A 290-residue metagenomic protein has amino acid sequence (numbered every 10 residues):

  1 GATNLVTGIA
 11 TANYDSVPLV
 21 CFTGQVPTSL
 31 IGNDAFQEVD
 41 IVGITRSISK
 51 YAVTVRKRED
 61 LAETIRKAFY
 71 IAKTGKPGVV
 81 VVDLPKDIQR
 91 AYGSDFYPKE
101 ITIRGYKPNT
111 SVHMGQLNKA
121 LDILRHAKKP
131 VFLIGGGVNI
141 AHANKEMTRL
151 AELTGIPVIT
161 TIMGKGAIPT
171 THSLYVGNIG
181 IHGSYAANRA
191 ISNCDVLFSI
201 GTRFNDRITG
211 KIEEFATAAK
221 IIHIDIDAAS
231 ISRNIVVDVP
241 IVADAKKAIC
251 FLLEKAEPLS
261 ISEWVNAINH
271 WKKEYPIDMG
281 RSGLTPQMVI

Functional and structural regions predicted by a protein language model:
A2, V26-I31, Q89, G164-P169 (+4 more regions): Short gly/pro/ser/thr-enriched loop/turn and capping motifs at secondary-structure boundaries
V6-T7, A12-T23, R46-K99, A120-I123 (+3 more regions): Structural signature of the thiamine diphosphate
G24, K57, L84, G135-G136 (+4 more regions): Cofactor-binding loop segments of dinucleotide-utilizing enzymes, especially the Rossmann-like FAD- and NAD(P)+-binding
V26-S47, T170-Y175, S232, V236: Active-site-proximal loop->helix
Q37-D40, I71, P98-E100, L150 (+2 more regions): Short, hinge-like loop/turn segments at secondary-structure boundaries
E59, D95, D122, A218-I290: Phosphate/pyrophosphate-binding active-site segments
E59, L84-S173, V265-I290: Cofactor-pocket helix-loop regions in the catalytic cores of large enzyme subunits
G136-I222: Glycine-rich, anion-gripping cofactor-binding loops and their flanking helix/strand elements in enzyme active sites
